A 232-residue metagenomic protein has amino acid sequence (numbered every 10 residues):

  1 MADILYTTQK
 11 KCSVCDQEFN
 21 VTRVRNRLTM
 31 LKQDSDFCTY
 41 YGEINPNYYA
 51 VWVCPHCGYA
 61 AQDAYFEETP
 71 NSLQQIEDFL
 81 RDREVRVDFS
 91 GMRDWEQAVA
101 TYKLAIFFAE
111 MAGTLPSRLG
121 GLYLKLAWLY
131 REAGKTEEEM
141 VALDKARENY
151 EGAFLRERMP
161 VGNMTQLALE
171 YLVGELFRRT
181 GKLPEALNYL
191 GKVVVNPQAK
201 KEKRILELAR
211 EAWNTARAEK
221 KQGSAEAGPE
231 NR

Functional and structural regions predicted by a protein language model:
M1-D78: N-terminal cysteine/histidine-rich coordination modules
S90-G91, A105-L119, T136, G152-N163 (+1 more regions): Flexible helix-coil transition and linker loops at the boundaries of alpha-helical arrays
G121, Q166-A168, L208: Residue register of alpha-helical TPR repeats
A133-M140, T180, W213, K220: Structural motif corresponding to the intra-repeat A-B loop/turn of tetratricopeptide repeats
